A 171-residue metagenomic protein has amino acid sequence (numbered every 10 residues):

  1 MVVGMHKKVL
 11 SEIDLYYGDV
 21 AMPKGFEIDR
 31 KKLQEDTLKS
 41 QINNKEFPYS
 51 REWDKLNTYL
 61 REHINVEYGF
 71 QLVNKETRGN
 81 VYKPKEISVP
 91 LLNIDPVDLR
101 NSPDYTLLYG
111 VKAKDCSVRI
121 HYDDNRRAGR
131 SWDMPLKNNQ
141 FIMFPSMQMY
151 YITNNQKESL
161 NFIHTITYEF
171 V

Functional and structural regions predicted by a protein language model:
M1-R78, S88: Non-heme Fe(II)/2-oxoglutarate
I13-L15, D104, N161-I163: Short hydrophobic/aromatic beta-strand or adjacent loop that forms the aromatic wall/cage of a ligand/substrate-binding
F26, F47, F70, F141-F144 (+2 more regions): Phenylalanine-focused residue identity feature
T37, T58, T77, T106 (+2 more regions): Residue-identity detector for threonine
V73, R78-T153, L160: Catalytic core of non-heme Fe(II) oxygenases with the double-stranded beta-helix
L107-L108, E158-V171: A short hydrophobic beta-strand segment most commonly corresponding to one strand of the jelly-roll/cupin
